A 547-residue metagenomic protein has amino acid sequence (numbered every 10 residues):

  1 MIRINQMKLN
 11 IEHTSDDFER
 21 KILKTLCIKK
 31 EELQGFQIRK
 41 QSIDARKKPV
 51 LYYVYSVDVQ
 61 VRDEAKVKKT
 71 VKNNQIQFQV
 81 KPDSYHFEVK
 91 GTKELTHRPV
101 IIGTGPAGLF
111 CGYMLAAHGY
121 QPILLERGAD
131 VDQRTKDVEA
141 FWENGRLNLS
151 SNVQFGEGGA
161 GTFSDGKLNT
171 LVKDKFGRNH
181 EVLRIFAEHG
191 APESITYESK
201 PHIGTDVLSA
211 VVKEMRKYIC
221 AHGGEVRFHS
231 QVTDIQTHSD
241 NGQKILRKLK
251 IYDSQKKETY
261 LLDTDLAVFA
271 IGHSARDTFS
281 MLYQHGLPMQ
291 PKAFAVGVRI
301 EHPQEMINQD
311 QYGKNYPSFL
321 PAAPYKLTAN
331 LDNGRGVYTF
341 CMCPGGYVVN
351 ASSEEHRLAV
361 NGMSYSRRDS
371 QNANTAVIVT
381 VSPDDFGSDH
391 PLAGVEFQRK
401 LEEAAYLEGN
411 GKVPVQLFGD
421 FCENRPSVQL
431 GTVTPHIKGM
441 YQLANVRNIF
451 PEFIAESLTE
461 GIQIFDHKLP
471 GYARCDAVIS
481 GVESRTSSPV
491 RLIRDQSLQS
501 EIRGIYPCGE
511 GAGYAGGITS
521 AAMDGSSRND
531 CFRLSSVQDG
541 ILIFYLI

Functional and structural regions predicted by a protein language model:
M1-Y53, V57-F163, K167-I547: Residues forming the flavin
